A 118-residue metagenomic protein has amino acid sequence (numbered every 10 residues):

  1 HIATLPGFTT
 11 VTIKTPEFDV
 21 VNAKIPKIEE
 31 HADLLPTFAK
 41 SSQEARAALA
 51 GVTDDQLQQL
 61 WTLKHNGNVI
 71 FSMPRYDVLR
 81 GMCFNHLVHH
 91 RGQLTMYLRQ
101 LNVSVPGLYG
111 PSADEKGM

Functional and structural regions predicted by a protein language model:
H1-K24, K64-M118: Short, contiguous alpha-helical
V11-T53: Helix-adjacent hinge/juxtasegments
Q43, Q56-Q59, Q93, Q100: Residue-identity detector for glutamine
G51-N66: Acidic catalytic patch
